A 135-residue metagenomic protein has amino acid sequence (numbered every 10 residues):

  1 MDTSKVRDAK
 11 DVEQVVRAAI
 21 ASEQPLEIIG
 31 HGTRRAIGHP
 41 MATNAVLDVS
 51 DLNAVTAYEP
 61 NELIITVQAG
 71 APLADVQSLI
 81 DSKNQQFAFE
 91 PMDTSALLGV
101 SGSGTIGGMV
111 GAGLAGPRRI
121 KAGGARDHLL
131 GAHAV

Functional and structural regions predicted by a protein language model:
M1-L26, V49-V100, V110, L114-V135: N-terminal glycine-rich flavin-associated loop
I28-R34: Glycine-rich beta-strand-to-loop/alpha-helix junction loops that act as flexible
R35-M41: Short glycine-biased active-site loop of nucleotidyltransferases that positions the nucleotide triphosphate and helps
N44-L47: Short, well-ordered secondary-structure micro-motifs within conserved domains or adaptor modules
G104-G107: Long, charge-patterned amphipathic alpha-helical coiled-coil/hairpin "stalk" segments used as oligomerization
